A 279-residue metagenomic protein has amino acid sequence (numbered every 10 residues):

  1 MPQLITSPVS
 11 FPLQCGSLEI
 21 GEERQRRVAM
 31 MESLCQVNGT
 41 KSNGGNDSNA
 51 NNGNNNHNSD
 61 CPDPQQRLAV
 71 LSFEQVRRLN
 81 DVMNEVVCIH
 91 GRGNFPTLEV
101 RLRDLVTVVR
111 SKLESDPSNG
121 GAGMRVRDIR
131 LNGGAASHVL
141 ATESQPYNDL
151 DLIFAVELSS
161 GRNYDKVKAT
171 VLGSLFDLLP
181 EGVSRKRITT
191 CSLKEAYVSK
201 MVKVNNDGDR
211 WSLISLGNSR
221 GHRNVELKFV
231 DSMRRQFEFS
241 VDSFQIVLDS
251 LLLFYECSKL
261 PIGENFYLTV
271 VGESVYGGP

Functional and structural regions predicted by a protein language model:
M1-L131, A136-Y147, S160-A169, S184 (+1 more regions): N-terminal regions immediately upstream of nucleotidyltransferase
L102, V106, R110-L113, G120-G123 (+2 more regions): Conserved catalytic core of two-metal-ion nucleotidyltransferases
R125-R127, P146-L152, G221-V225: Core residues of folded domains in eukaryotic genome-function proteins
N132, I153-A155, K228: A cross-family glycoside hydrolase active-site/sugar-binding cleft signature
A136-S137, E157-G161, S232-R234, L251: Conserved beta-strand elements of beta-rich interaction domains across eukaryotes, especially beta-propellers
N148-L150, L172-S174, Q245-D249: Short, low-complexity, polar/charged sequence segments that are solvent-exposed and flexible
I153-E157, F176-E181, S250-Y255: Glycine-rich loops and low-complexity Gly/Arg-rich segments that provide flexible linkers or classic glycine-based
R234-P279: Glycine-rich, aromatic-lined ligand/substrate-binding cores of catalytic and carbohydrate-binding domains
